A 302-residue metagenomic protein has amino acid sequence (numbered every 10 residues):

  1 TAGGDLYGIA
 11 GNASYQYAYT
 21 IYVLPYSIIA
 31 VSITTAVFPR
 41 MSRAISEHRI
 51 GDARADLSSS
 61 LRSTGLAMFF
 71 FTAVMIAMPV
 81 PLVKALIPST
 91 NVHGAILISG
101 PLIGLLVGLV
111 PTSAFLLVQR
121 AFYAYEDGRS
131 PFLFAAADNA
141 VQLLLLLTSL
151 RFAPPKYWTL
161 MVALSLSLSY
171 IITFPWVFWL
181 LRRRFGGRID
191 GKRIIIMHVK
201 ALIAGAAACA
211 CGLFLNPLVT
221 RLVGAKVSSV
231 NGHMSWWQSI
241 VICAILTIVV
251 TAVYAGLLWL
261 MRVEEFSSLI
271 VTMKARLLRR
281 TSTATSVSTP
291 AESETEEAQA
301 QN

Functional and structural regions predicted by a protein language model:
T1-N302: Membrane-embedded alpha-helical bundles of multi-pass transporters/translocases, especially carrier/permease families
